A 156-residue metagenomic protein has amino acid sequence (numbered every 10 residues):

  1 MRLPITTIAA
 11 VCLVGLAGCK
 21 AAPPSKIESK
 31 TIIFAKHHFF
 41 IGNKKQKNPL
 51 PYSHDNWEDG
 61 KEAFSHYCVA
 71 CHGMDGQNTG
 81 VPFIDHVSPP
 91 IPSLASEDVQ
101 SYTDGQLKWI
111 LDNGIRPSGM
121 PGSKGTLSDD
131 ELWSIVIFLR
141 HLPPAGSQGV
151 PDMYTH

Functional and structural regions predicted by a protein language model:
R2-A9: Sec-dependent signal peptide recognition, specifically the positively charged N-region followed immediately by
L16-G18: C-terminal motif of bacterial Sec signal peptides marking the signal peptidase cleavage site
K20-A22: Bacterial signal peptide processing site
P24, G42-Q46, S65, S118-H156: Flexible coil segments in periplasmic/lumen-exposed cytochrome c-class electron-transfer proteins
I27-A63, V150, H156: Electrostatic cytochrome c docking/interface patches
F39-F40, D55, K61, S65-S88 (+2 more regions): Periplasmic/extracellular electron-transfer cofactor-ligation site, primarily the c-type cytochrome heme-c attachment
E58-V69, I84, S101-Q106, T126-D129 (+1 more regions): Sequence context surrounding c-type heme c attachment/ligation sites in exported
D85-H141: Extracytoplasmic electron-transfer domains, predominantly the class I c-type cytochrome c fold
